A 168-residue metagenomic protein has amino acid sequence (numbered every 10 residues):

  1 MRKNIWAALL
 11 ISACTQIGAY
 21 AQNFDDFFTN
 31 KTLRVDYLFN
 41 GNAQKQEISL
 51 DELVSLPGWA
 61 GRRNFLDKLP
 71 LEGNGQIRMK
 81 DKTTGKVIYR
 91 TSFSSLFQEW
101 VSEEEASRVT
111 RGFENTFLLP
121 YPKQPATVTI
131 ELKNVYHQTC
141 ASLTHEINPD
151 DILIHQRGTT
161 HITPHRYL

Functional and structural regions predicted by a protein language model:
M1-N4: Positively charged n-region of N-terminal signal peptides that target proteins for export
A7-Q16: Bacterial N-terminal signal peptides
A19-A21: Boundary at the C-terminal end of the N-terminal hydrophobic targeting segment
F28, K68-G73, T110-G112, K123: Short, surface-exposed loop/turn motifs at beta-strand boundaries within globular domains
F28-K68: Short amphipathic, basic-aromatic surface patches that mediate peripheral association with negatively charged
L69-S95: Extended low-complexity, serine/threonine- and proline-enriched intrinsically disordered segments
I88-R108, E146-I147: Solvent-exposed serine/threonine-rich low-complexity stretches and specific carbohydrate-binding patches
S107-Y167: Extended acidic/polar, glycine-enriched regions that form or flank non-catalytic beta-rich accessory modules
